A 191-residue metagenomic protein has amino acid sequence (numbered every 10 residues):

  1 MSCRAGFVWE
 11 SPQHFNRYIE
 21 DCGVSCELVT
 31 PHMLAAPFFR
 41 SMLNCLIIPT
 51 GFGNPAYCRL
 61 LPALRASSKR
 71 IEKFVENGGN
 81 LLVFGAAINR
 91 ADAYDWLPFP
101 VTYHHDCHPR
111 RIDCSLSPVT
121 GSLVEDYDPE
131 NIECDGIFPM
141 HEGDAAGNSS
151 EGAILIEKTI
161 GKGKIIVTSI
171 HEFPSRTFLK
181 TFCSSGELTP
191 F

Functional and structural regions predicted by a protein language model:
M1-C45: Aromatic-Pro/Gly-enriched surface loop or interdomain linker that acts as a lid/target-recognition segment
S2-C3, D21-C22, N80, P139-F191: A glycine-centered loop/beta-turn motif at secondary-structure junctions
G23-E27, Y57-L61, G143-G147: Short, flexible loop segments at the rims of nucleotide/cofactor-binding pockets, characterized by
E27-T30, E76, L82-G85, V167-T168: A structural signal for short, well-ordered beta-strand segments and their strand-loop junctions that often border
P31-A35, A66, S150-I154: Alpha-helical scaffolding within the catalytic cores of extracellular/periplasmic polymer-degrading hydrolases
N44-N54, L82-V83, I165-S169: Structural motif
G53-E133, F178: A glycine-rich, often tryptophan-bearing local segment used as a flexible ligand/cofactor-contacting loop or short
